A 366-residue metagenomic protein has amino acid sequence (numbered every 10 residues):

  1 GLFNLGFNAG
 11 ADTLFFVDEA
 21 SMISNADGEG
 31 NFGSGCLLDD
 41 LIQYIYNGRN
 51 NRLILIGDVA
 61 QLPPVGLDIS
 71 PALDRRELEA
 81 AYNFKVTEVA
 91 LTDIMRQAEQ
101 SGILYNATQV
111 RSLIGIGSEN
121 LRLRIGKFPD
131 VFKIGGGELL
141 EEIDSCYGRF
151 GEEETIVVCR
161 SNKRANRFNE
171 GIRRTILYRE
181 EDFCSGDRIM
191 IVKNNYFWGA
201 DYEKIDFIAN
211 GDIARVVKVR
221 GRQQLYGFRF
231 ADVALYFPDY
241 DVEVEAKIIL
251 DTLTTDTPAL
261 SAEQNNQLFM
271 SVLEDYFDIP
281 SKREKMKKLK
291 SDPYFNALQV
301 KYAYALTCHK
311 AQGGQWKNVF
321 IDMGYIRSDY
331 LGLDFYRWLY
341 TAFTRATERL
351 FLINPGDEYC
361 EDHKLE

Functional and structural regions predicted by a protein language model:
G1-N47, A303-H309: Conserved RecA-like ASCE ATPase "motif II neighborhood" in helicase/translocase motors
G10, L14-V17, N31-D39, K85-E88 (+5 more regions): Amphipathic alpha-helical transducer elements in NTP-driven molecular machines
A11-L14, G48-L55, R349-F351: Loop/turn-to-beta-strand initiation segments
F15, I54-L55, V157, I321: Hydrophobic positions in the central parallel beta-sheet of the AAA+
D18, D58, L91, G313: Residue-level signature of catalytic and energy-coupling elements of molecular machines, predominantly ATP/GTP-dependent
N25-S34, G66-S70, D329-L331: Short, flexible/disordered intra-domain loops and linkers
I45-L53, A60-Q264: Conserved helicase motor core of P-loop NTPases
L225-E366: C-terminal accessory regions
